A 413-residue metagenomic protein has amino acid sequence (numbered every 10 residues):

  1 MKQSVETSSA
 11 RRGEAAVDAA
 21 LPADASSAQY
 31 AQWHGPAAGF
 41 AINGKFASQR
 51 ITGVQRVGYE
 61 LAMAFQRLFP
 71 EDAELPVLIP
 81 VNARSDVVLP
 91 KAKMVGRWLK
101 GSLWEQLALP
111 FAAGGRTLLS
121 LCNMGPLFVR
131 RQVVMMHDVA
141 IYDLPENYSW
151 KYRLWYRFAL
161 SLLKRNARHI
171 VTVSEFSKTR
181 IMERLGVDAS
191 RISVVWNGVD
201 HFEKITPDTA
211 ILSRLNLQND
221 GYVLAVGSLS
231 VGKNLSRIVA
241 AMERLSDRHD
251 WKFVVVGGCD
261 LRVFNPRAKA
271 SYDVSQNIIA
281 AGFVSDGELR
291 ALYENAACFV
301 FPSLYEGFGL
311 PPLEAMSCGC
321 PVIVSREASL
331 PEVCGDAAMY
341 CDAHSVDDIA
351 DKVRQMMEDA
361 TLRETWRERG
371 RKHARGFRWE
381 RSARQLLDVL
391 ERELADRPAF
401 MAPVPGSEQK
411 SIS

Functional and structural regions predicted by a protein language model:
K2-S413: Carbohydrate transferase catalytic cores enriched for Leloir-type hexosyltransferases
